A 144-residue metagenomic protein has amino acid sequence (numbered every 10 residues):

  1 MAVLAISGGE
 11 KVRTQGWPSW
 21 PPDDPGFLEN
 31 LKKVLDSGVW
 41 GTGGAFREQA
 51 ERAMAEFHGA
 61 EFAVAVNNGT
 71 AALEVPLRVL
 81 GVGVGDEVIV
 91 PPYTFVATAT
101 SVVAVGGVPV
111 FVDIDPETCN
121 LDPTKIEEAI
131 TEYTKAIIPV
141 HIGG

Functional and structural regions predicted by a protein language model:
M1-V79, G83: Conserved PLP-binding active-site segment in aminotransferase class I/II-type PLP enzymes
P18, W40, P116, I142-G143: Short histidine/acidic/glycine/proline-rich micro-motifs that form metal- and phosphate-coordinating active-site loops
L35, H141-G144: Hydrophobic, well-ordered secondary-structure segments that either form specific early membrane-associated helices used
Q49, A71, V96-A97, G144: Short alpha-helical
R78, V82-I142: PLP-dependent aminotransferase-like
